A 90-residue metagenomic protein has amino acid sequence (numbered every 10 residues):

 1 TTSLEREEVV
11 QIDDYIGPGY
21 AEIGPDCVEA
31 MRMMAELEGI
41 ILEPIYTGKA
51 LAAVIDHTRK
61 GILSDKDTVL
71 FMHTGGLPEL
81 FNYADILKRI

Functional and structural regions predicted by a protein language model:
T1-L4: Short mixed-charge
R6-D65: Active-site-adjacent helical/loop segments in soluble small-molecule enzymes
I55-I90: Phosphate-binding loop/pocket of nucleotide- and phosphate-handling active sites
